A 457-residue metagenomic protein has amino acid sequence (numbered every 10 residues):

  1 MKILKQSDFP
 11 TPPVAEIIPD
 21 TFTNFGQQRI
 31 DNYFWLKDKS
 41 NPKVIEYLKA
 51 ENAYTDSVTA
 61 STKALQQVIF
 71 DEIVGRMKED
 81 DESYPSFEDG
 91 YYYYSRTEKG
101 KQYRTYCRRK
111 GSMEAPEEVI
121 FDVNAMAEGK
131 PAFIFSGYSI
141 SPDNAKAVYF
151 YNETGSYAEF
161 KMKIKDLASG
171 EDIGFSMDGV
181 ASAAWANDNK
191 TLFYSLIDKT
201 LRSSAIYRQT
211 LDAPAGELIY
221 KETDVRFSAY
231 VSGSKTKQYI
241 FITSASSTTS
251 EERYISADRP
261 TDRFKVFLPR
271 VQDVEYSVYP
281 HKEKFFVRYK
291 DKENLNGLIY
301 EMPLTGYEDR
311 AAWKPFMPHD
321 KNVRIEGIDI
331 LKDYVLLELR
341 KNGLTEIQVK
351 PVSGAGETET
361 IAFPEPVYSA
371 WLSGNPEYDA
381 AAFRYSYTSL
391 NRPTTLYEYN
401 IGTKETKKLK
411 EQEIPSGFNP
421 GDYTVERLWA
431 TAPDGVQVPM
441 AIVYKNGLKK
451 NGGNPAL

Functional and structural regions predicted by a protein language model:
M1-T59, K63, Q67-D81: N-terminal pre-domain segments of enzymes
E46-S139, S228-P280, R288, K314-P315 (+4 more regions): Non-catalytic accessory segments flanking enzyme active sites
C107-K110, K163-A168, I206-D212, R253-D258 (+3 more regions): Beta-propeller blade signature
E118-A184, D188-N189, K332, L337: A conserved hydrophobic secondary-structure block that centers on an alpha-helix together with its immediately flanking
D166-D178, D212-T223, D258-L268, Y307-P318 (+1 more regions): Blade-edge beta-strand/turn elements of extracellular beta-propeller and related beta-sheet repeat scaffolds
N187-S256: Solenoidal tandem-repeat scaffolds enriched in leucines and small polar residues
E301, E308-I330: Generic long, charged, amphipathic alpha-helical segments
P455-L457: Hydrophobic beta-strand anchors of alpha/beta hydrolase catalytic cores
